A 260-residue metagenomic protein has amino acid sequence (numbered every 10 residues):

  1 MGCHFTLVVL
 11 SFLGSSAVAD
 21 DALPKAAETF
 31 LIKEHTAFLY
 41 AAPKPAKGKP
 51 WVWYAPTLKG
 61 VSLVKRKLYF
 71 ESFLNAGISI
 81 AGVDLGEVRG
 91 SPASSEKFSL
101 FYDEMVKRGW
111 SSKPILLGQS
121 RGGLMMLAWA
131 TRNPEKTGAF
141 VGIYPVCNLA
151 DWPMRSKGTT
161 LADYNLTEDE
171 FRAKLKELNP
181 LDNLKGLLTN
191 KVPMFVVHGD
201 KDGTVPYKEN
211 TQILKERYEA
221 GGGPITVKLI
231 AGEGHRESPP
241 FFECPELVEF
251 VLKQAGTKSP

Functional and structural regions predicted by a protein language model:
A17-K47, G158-D163, G256-P260: A domain-start/cap signature at the N-terminus of enzymes
Y40, T204, K208-P260: C-terminal catalytic histidine-bearing segment of alpha/beta-hydrolase fold enzymes
A42, A150-K157, A162-E219: The feature captures the conserved acid-bearing segment of alpha/beta-hydrolase catalytic domains
G48-T57: Short beta-strand element of the alpha/beta-hydrolase
K59-L68, L85, K208-E209: The serine-hydrolase catalytic nucleophile loop
L63-A81: Short amphipathic alpha-helix adjacent to the substrate-entry channel of hydrolases
R89-G109, A128: Alpha/beta-hydrolase active-site loop
V106-L161: Primarily recognizes the serine-hydrolase "nucleophile elbow" in alpha/beta-hydrolase and SGNH/GDSL folds
